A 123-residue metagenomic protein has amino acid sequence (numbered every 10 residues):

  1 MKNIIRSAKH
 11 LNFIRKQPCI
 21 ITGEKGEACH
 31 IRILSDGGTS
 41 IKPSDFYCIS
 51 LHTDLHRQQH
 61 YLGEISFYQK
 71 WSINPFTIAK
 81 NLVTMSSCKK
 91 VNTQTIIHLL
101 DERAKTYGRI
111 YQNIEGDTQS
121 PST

Functional and structural regions predicted by a protein language model:
M1-K25, P43, I49, T53 (+1 more regions): Extended charged
K25-T39: Short recognition patches in nucleic-acid-associated and regulatory proteins
